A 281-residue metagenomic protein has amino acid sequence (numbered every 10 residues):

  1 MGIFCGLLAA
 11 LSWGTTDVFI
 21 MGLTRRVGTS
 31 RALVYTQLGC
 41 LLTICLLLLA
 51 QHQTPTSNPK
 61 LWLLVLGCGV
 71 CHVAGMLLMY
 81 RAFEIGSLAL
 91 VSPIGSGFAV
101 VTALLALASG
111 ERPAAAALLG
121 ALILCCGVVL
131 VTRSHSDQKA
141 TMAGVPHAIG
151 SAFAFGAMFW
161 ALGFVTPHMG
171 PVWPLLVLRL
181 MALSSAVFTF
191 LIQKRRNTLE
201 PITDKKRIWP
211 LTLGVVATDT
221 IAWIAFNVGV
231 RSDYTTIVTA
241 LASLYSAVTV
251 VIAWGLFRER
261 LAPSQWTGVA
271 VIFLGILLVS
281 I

Functional and structural regions predicted by a protein language model:
M1-L11, F19-S30, Y35-V65, M76-G86 (+4 more regions): Membrane-interface interhelical linkers
A9, G67-V73, Y80-V128, L175-L183 (+1 more regions): Specific alpha-helical transmembrane segments that line the substrate/conduction pathway and gating interfaces
A10, G14, V18, C45 (+11 more regions): Hydrophobic/small/kink-forming positions within alpha-helical transmembrane segments of polytopic membrane proteins
V34-G39, S92-F98, G150-F153, A217-T218 (+1 more regions): Short hydrophobic alpha-helical membrane-embedded segments
G39, V101-L105, A114-R133, S264-I281: Hydrophobic transmembrane alpha-helices of multi-pass small-molecule transport proteins
I44-T54, T102-A117, A154-V172, T218-Y234 (+1 more regions): Hydrophobic alpha-helical transmembrane segments in multi-pass integral membrane proteins
G150-A157, A161-T189, K194-L199: Flexible, substrate/cofactor-facing loop regions flanked by secondary structure within enzyme catalytic domains
F226-I281: C-terminal appended segment following the main domain
